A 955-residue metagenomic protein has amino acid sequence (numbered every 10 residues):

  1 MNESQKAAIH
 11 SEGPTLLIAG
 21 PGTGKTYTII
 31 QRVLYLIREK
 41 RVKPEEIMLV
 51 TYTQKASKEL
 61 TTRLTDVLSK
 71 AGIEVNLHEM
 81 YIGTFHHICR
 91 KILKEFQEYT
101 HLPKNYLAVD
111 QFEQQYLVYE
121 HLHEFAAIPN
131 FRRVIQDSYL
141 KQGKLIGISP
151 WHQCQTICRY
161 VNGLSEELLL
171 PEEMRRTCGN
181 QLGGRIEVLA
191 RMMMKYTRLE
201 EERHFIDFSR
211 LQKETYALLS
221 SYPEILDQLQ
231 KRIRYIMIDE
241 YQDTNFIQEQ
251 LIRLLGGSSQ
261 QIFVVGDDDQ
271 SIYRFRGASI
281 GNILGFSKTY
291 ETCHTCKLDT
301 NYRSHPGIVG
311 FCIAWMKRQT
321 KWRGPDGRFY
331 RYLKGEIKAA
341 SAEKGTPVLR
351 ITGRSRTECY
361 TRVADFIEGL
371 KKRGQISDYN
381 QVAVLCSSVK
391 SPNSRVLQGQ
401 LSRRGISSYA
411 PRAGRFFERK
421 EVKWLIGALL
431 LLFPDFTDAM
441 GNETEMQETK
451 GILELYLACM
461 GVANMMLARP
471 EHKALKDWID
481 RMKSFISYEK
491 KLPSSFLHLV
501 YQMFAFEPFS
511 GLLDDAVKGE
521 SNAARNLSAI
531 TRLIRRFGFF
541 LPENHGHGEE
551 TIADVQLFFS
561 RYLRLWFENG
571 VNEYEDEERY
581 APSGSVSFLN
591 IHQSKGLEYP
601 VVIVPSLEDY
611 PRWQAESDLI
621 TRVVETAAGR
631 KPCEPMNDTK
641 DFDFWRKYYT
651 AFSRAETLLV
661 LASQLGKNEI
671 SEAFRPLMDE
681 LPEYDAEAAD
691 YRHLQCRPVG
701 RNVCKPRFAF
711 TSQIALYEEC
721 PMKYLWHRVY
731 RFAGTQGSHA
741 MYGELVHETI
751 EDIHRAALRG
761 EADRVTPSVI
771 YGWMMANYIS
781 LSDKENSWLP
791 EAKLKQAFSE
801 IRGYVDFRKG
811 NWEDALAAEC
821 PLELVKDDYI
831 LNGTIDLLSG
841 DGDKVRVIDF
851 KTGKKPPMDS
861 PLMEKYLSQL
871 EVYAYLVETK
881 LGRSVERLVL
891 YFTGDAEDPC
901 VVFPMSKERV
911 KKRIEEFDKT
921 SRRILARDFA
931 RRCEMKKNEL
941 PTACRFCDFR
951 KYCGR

Functional and structural regions predicted by a protein language model:
M1-I18, M48-L49, A56-S57, Y81 (+8 more regions): Conserved helicase NTPase motor core
M1-L102, A108, D227, Y649 (+1 more regions): P-loop NTPase Walker
L34-R38, F246-T352: Conserved RecA-like helicase ATPase core segment that couples NTP binding/hydrolysis to strand translocation
Y81-K91, M237-E240, V265, L565-E616 (+7 more regions): Conserved helicase core region in the C-terminal RecA-like lobe
G183-L189, K195, F205, Q375 (+6 more regions): Accessory C-terminal helicase-associated subdomains
T289-Y290, K372-K518: ATPase/helicase motor core of nucleic-acid motors
S583, A627-P682, A926-R945: C-terminal accessory regions
G596, C696-P698, L876-R955: Metal-dependent nuclease catalytic regions and adjoining charged, substrate-binding loops involved in nucleic-acid end
